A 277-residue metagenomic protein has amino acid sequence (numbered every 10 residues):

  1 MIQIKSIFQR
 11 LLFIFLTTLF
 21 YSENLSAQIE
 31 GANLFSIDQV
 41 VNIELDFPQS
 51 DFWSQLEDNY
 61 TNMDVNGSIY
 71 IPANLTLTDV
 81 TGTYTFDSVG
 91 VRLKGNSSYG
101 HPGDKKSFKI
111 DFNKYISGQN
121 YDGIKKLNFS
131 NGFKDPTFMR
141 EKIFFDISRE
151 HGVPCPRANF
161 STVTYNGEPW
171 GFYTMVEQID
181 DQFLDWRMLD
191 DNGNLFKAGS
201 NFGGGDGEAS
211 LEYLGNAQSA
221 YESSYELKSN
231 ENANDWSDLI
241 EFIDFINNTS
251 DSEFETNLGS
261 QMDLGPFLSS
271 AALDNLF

Functional and structural regions predicted by a protein language model:
M1-Q28: Bacterial Sec-dependent N-terminal signal peptides
Q28-F277: Phosphate/dinucleotide-binding and metal-coordinating scaffold of catalytic cores in nucleotide-dependent enzymes
